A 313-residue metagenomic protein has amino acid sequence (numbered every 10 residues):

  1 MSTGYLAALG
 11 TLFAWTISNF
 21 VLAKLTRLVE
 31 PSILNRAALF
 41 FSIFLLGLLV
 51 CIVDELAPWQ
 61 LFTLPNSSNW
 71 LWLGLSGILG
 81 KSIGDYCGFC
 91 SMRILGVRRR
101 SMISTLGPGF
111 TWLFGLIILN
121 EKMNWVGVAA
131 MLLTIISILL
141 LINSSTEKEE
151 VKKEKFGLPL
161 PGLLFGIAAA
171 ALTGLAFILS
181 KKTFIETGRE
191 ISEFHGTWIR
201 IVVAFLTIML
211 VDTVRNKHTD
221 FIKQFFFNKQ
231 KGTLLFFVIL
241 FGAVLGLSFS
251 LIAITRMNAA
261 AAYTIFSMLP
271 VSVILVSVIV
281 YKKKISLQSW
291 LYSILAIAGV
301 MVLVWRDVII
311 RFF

Functional and structural regions predicted by a protein language model:
M1-I33, A37-L75, D85-L95, N143-F165 (+6 more regions): Membrane-interface interhelical linkers
T16, G47, I78-S82, P108-L113 (+6 more regions): Hydrophobic/small/kink-forming positions within alpha-helical transmembrane segments of polytopic membrane proteins
L34-N35, R100, G196: Juxtamembrane helix-start motifs in multi-pass secondary transporters
A38, S104, I117-L140, S144-E147 (+3 more regions): Loop-to-transmembrane alpha-helix entry segments
A38-G47, I103-F114, L160-T173, T233-F241 (+1 more regions): Small-residue-rich segments of transmembrane alpha-helices in multi-pass membrane proteins, especially helix faces
F41-L45, I103-I117, L132, V203 (+4 more regions): Alpha-helical transmembrane segments of compact multi-pass small-molecule transporters, enriched in specific families
L73-G74, E121-I135, I191-F205: Alpha-helical transmembrane segments
I94-L106, W125-V128, R256-M268, W290: Replace "multi-pass membrane enzymes" with "multi-pass membrane proteins
